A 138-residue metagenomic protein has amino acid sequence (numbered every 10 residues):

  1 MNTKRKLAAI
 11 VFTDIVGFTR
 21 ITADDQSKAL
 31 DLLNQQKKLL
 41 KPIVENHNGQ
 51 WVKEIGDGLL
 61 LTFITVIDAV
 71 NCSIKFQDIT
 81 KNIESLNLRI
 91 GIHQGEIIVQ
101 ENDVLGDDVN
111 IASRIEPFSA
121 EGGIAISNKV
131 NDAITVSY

Functional and structural regions predicted by a protein language model:
M1-K75, I79: Catalytic NTP-binding/metal-coordinating core of nucleotidyl cyclase/transferase enzymes
K38, L60-Y138: Catalytic beta-strand-to-alpha-helix segment of the class III nucleotidyl cyclase homology domain
